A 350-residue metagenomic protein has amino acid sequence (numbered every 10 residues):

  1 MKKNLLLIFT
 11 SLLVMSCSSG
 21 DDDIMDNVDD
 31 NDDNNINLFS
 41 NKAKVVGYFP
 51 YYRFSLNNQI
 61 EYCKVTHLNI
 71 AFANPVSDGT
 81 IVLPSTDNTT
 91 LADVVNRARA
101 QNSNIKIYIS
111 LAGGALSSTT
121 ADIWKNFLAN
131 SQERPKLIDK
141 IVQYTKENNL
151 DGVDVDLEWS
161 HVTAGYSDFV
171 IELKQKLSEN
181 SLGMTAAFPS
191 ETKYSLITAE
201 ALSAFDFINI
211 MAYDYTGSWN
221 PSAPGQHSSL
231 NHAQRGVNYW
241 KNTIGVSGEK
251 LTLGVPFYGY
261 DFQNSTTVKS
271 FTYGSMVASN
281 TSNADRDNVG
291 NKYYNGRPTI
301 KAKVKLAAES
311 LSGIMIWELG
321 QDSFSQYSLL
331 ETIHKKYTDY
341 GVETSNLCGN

Functional and structural regions predicted by a protein language model:
L5, L12-K42: Bacterial Sec-dependent N-terminal signal peptides
V28-I141, P224-Q226, L230-N231, N238 (+1 more regions): Glycan-recognition patch characteristic of GH18 chitinases/ENGases and related GlcNAc/peptidoglycan-binding proteins
A43, T66, S103-I107, N149-D151 (+4 more regions): Short, well-ordered coil/turn segments that N-cap beta-strands
V46, S77-T90, D139, W159-T281 (+1 more regions): Substrate-binding surface in catalytic domains of secreted glycosidases
Q59-C63, D93-N104, Y144-K146, T198-S203 (+2 more regions): Acidic (Asp/Glu)-rich catalytic clusters
L68, I109, V155, I208 (+3 more regions): Conserved, mostly hydrophobic/aromatic
L68-F72, T145-H161, M211, I314-W317: Short acidic catalytic loops
T281-Y340: Extracellular low-complexity, Gly/Ser/Thr-rich intrinsically disordered linkers and protease-sensitive activation/hinge
